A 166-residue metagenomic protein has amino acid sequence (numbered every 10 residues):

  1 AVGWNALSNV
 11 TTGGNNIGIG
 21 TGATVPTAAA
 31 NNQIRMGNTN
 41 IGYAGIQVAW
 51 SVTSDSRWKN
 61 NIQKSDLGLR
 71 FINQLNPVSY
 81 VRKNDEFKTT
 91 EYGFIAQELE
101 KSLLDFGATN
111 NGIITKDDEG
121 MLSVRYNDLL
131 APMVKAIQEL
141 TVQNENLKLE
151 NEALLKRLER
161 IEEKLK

Functional and structural regions predicted by a protein language model:
A1, G93-F94, S123: Short aromatic/basic micro-patch
A1-S54: Glycine- and small/polar-enriched repetitive beta-structure motifs of secreted/surface proteins
N9, N40-K64, G68-L69, E139 (+3 more regions): Glycine-rich, low-complexity segments
T27-N31, M36, W50-N61, S79-Y92 (+1 more regions): Active-site-adjacent substrate-recognition loops and nearby beta-strands within hydrolase catalytic domains
G68-L69, Y92, A96-L103, L130-I137 (+1 more regions): Amphipathic, non-membrane alpha-helical segments that mediate helix-helix packing for oligomeric assemblies
G68-N76: Acidic, glycine-rich loop-and-strand cores that form catalytic or ligand-binding grooves in diverse globular domains
A96-D118: Active-site and glycan-interaction determinants of carbohydrate-active enzymes
N111-K166: C-terminal intramolecular chaperone/auto-processing assembly modules
